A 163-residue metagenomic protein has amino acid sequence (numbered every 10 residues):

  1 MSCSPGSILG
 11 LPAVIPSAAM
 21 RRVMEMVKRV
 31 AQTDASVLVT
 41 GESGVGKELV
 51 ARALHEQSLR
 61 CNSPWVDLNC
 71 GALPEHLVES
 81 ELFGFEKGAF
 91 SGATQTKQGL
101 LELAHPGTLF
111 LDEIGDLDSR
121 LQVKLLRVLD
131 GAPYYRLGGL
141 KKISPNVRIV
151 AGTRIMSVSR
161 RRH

Functional and structural regions predicted by a protein language model:
S2-S144, I149-M156, R160-R161: AAA+ ATPase active-site-proximal loops
